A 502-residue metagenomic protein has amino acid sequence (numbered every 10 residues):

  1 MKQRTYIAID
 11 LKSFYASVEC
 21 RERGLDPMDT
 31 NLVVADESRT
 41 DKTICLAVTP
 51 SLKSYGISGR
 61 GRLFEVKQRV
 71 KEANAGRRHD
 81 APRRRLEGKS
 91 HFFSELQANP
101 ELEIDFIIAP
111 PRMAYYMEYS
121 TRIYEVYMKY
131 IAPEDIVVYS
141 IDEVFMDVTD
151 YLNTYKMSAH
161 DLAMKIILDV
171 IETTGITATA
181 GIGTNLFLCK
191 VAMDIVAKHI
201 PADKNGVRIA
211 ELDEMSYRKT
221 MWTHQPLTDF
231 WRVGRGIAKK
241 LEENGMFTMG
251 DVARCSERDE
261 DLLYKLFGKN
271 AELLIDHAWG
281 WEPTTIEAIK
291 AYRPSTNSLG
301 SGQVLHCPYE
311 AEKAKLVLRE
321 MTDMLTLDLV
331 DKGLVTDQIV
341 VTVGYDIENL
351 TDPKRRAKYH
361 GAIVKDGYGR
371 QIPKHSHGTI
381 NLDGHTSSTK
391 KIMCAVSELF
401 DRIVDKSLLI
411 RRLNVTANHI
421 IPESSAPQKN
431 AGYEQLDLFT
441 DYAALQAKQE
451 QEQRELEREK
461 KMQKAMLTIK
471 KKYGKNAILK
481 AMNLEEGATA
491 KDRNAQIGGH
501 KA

Functional and structural regions predicted by a protein language model:
M1-H277, E282-I286, Q446-A502: Gly/Gly-Pro- and Ser/Thr-rich, intrinsically disordered tail segments characteristic of DNA damage-repair and tolerance
A8, D229, K239-I410, A431: DNA-contacting surface of Y-family translesion DNA polymerases
K12-F14, S38-K42, Y345-L350, I420-S424: Short, charged/polar surface micro-motifs in flexible loops or helix N-caps
V18, G369-A502: Acidic, metal-coordinating catalytic segment for phosphate/diphosphate chemistry, firing primarily on the Nudix
T30, A178, D337-I339, L413 (+1 more regions): Change "...and in nucleic-acid phosphodiester-cleaving endonucleases..." to "...and in nucleic-acid processing enzymes
T184-F187, D276-W279, V335-I347, L409-P422 (+1 more regions): A glycine-rich phosphate-binding loop feature that marks nucleotide/adenosyl-phosphate handling sites
V191-A192, T351-K354, S425-Q428: Short, well-ordered secondary-structure micro-motifs
I209-L212, L227, L299, I380 (+1 more regions): Short clusters of hydrophobic/aromatic residues that line enzyme substrate/ligand-binding pockets
